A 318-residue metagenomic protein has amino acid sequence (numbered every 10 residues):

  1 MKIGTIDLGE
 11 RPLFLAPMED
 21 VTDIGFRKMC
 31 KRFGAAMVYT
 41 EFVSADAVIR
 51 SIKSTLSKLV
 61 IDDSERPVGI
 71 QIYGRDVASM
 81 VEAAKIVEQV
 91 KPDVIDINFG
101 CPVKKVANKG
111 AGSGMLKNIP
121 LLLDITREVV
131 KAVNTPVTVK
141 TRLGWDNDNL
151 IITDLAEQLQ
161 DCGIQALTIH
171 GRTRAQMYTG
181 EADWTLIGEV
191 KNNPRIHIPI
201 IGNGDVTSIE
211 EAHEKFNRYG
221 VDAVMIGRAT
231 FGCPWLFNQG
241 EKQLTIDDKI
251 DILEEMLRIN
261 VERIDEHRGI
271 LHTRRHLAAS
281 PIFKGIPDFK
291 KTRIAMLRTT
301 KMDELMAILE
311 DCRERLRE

Functional and structural regions predicted by a protein language model:
M1-G4, G9, M18-D93: Glycine-rich, positively charged N-terminal anion/phosphate-binding segment
M1-G9, L13, E19, I24-G25 (+7 more regions): Alpha/beta catalytic cores of nucleotide-metabolism and tRNA/nucleoside-modifying enzymes
L13-A16, V38-T40, V68-I72, I95 (+4 more regions): Hydrophobic faces of well-ordered beta-strands that scaffold small-molecule active sites in alpha/beta enzyme cores
M18-D20, V43-A45, Y73-R75, G100-P102 (+4 more regions): Active-site beta-loop-alpha junctions enriched in small/polar residues
A47, K104, C233: Short glycine-rich, flexible loops that bind phosphorylated cofactors or substrates
V81-A111, P120-I198: Alpha/beta enzyme core
L116: Aromatic- and acidic-residue-enriched carbohydrate-binding clefts of CAZyme catalytic domains
